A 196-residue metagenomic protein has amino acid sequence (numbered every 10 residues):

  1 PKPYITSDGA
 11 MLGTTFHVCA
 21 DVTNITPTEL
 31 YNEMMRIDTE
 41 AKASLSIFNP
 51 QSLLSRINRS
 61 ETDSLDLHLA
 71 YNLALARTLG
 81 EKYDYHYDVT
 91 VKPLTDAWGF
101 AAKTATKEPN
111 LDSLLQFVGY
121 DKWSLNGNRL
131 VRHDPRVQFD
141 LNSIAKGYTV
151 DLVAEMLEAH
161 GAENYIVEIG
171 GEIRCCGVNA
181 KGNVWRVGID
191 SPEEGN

Functional and structural regions predicted by a protein language model:
P1-N196: Mature catalytic core of soluble alpha/beta enzymes
